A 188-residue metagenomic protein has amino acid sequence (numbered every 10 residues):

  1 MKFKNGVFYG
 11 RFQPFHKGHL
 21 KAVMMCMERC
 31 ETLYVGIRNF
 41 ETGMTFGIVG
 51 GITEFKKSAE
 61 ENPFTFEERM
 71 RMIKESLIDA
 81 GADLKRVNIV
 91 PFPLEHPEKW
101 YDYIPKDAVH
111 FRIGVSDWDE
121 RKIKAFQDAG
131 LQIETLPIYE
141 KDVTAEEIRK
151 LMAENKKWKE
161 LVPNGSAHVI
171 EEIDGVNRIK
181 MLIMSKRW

Functional and structural regions predicted by a protein language model:
M1-W188: Nucleotidyltransferase catalytic core that binds NTPs
